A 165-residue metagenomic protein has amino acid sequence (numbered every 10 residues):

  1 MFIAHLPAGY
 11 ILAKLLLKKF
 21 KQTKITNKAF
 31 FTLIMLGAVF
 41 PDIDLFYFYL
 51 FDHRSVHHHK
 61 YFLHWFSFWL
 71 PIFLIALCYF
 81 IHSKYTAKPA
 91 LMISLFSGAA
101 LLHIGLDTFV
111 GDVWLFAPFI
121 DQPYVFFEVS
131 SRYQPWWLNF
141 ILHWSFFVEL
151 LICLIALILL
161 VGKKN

Functional and structural regions predicted by a protein language model:
M1-N165: N-terminal membrane-targeting hydrophobic helices
